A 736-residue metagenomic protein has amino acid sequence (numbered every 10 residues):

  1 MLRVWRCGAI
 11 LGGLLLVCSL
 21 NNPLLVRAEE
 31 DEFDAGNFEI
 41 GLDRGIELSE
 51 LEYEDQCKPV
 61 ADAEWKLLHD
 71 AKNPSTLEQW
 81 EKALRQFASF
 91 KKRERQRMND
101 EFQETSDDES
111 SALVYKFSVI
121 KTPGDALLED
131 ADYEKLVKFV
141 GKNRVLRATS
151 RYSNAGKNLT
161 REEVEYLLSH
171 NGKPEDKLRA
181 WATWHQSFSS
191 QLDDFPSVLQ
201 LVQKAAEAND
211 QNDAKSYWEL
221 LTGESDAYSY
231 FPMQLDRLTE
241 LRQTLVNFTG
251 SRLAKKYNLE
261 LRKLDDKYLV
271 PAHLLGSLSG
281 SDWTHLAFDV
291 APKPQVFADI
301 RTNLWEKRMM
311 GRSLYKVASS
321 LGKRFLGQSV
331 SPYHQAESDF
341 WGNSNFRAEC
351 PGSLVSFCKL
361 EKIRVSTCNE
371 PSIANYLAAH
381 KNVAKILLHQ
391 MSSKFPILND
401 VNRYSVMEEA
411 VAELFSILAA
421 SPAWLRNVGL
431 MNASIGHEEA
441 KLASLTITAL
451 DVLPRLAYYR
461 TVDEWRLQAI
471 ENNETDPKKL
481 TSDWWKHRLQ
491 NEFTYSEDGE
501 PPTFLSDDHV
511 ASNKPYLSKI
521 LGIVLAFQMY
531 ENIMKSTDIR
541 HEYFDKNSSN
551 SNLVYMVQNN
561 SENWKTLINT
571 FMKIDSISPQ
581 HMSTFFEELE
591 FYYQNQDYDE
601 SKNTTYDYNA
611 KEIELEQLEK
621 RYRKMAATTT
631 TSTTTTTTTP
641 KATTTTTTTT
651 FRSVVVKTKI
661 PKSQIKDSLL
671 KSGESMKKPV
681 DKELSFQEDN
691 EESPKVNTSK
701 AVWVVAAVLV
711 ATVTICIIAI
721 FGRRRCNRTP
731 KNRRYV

Functional and structural regions predicted by a protein language model:
L2, R27-S197, F504-K514, K565 (+3 more regions): N-terminal helix-rich structural modules
D31-L42, L68, P74-T76, G276 (+10 more regions): C-terminal, non-catalytic "cap/extension" segments appended to globular domains
N158, S197-S366, H437-E438, A443-T448 (+3 more regions): Active-site-proximal, well-structured secondary-structure segments within enzyme catalytic domains
A227, M233-Q243, N402-S444, A449 (+1 more regions): Post-HExxH zinc-binding segment in Zn-dependent metallohydrolases
M309, I363-H380: Short pre-active-site segment immediately N-terminal to the catalytic Zn-binding motif
K624-P694: Extracellular mucin-like PTS segments
V710-C726: Single-pass type I membrane-protein transmembrane alpha-helix
C726-V736: Cytoplasmic C-terminal tails of single-pass
